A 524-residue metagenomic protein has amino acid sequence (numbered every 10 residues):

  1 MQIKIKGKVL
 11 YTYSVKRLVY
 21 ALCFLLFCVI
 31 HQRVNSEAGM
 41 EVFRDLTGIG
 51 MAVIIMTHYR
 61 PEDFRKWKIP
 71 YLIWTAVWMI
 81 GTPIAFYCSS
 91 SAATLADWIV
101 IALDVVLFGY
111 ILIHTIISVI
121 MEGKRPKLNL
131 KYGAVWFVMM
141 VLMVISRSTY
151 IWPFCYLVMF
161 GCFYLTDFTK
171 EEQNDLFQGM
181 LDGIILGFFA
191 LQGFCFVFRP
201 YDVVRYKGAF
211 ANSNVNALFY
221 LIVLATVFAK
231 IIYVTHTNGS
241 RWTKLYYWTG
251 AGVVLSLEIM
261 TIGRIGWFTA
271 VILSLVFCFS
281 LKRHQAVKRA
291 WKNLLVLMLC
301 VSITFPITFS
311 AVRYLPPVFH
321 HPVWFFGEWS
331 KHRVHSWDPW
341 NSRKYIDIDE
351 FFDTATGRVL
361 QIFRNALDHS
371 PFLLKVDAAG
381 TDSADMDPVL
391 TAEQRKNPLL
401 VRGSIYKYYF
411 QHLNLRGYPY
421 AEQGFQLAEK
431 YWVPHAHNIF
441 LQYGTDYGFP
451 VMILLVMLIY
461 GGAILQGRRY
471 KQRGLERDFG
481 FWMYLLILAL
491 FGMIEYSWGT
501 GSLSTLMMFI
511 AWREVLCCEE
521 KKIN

Functional and structural regions predicted by a protein language model:
M1-Y13, E62-R65, N238, L465-F479 (+1 more regions): A juxtamembrane structural motif centered on a specific transmembrane helix
K16-L22, W67-A76, I120-V138, F154 (+2 more regions): Interfacial loop-to-transmembrane-helix boundary motif in multi-pass membrane proteins
L22-L25, T243-T249, N438, Y447 (+3 more regions): Loop-to-helix entry and N-terminal half of a specific, functionally important transmembrane alpha helix in multi-pass
F27-G39, I84-A93, F440-Y447, F479-R513: Membrane helix-loop boundary segments at the extracytoplasmic
R44-G50, A96-I111, L130-F168, A211 (+1 more regions): Aromatic-anchored transmembrane helix interface
D104, F108-I111, G133-L142, D175-D202 (+2 more regions): Alpha-helical transmembrane segments of multi-pass inner-membrane proteins
M260, H284-A392, F410: A membrane-periplasm/extracellular boundary helix in multi-pass inner-membrane enzymes that assemble envelope glycans
A366-Y447: Long extracytoplasmic/lumenal interhelical loops at the membrane interface of multi-pass membrane proteins
